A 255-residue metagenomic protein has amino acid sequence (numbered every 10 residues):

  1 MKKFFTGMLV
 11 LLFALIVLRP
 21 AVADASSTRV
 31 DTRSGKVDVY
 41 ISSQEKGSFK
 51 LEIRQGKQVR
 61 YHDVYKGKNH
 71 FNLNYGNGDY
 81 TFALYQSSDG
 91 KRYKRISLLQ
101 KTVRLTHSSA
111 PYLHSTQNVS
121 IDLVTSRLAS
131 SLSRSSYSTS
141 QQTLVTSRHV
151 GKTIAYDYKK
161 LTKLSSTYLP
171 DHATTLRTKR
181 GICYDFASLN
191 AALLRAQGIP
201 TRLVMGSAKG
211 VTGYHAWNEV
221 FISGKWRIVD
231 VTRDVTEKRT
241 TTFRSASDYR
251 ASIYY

Functional and structural regions predicted by a protein language model:
K2-S138, I253-Y255: N-terminal accessory/pre-domain segments preceding catalytic cores
S34, K66, L169, G213-Y214: Short, solvent-exposed coil/turn segments
Y61, I228-D230: A sequence-level detector of short linear motifs
L84, N218-V220: Short beta-strand element of the conserved SAM-dependent methyltransferase core
S115-T178, L189-A191, G224, I228 (+3 more regions): Secondary-structure boundary elements
T146, K179-S207, G213, N218: Cysteine-centered nucleophilic/redox motifs
V204-A208, I222, D230-R233: Active-site-proximal beta-strand/loop segments in catalytic clefts of secreted hydrolases
